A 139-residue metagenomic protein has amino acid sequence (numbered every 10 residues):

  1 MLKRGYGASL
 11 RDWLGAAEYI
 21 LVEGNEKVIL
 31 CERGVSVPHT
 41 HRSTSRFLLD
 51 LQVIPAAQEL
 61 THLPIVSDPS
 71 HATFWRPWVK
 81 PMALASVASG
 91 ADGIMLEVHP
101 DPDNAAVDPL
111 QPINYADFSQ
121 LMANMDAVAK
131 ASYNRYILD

Functional and structural regions predicted by a protein language model:
M1-D101: Catalytic alpha/beta core domains of metabolic enzymes, predominantly
G15, S43, V107-P109, L138: A generic "cationic amphipathic patch" detector
E26-K27, E97, A131-D139: Flexible, glycine/charged-enriched surface loops at secondary-structure junctions
P100-N134: C-terminal helical cap(s) of enzyme catalytic domains, especially alpha/beta-barrels
